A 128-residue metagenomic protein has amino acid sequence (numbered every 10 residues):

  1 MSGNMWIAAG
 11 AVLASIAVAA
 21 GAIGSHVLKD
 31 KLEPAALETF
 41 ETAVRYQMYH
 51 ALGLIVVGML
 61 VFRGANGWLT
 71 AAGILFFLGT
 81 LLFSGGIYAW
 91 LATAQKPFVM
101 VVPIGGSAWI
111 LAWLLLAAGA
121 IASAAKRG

Functional and structural regions predicted by a protein language model:
M1-G128: Polytopic transmembrane helical bundles with strong interfacial aromatic enrichment
